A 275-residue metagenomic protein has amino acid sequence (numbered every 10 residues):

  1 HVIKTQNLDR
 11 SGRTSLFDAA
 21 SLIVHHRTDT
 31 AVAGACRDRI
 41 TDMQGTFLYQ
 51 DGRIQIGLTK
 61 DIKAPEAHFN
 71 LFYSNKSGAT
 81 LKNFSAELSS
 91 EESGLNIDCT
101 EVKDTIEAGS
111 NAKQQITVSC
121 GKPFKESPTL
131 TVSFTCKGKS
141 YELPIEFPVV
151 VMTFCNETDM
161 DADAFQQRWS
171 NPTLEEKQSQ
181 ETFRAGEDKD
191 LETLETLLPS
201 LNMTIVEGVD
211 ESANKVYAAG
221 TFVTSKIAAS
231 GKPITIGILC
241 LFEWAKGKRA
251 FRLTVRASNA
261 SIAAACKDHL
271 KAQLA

Functional and structural regions predicted by a protein language model:
G12, L16-A275: A structural signal for beta-rich interaction modules in eukaryotic proteins
